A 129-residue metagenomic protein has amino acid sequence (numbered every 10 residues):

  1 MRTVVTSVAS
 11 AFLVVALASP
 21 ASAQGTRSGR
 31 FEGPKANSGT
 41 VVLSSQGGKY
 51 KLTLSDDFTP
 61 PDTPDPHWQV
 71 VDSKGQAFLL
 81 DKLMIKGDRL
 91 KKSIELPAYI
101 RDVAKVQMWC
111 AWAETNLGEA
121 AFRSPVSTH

Functional and structural regions predicted by a protein language model:
M1-A9: Bacterial N-terminal signal peptides that target proteins for export
S10-A11, A21: Cleavable N-terminal signal peptides
A21-G47, F78, P125-H129: Transition segment at domain starts
T53-S55, L90-A98: Exposed aromatic-hydrophobic patches
H67-V71: Beta-strand signatures of extracellular beta-sandwich domains
K74-K82: Surface-exposed loop/edge segments in extracytoplasmic proteins
M84-R89: Short proline/glycine- and polar residue-rich coil/turn motifs
L96-A121: Short, exposed beta-strand-loop hairpins at the edges of beta-sheets in extracellular/periplasmic proteins
